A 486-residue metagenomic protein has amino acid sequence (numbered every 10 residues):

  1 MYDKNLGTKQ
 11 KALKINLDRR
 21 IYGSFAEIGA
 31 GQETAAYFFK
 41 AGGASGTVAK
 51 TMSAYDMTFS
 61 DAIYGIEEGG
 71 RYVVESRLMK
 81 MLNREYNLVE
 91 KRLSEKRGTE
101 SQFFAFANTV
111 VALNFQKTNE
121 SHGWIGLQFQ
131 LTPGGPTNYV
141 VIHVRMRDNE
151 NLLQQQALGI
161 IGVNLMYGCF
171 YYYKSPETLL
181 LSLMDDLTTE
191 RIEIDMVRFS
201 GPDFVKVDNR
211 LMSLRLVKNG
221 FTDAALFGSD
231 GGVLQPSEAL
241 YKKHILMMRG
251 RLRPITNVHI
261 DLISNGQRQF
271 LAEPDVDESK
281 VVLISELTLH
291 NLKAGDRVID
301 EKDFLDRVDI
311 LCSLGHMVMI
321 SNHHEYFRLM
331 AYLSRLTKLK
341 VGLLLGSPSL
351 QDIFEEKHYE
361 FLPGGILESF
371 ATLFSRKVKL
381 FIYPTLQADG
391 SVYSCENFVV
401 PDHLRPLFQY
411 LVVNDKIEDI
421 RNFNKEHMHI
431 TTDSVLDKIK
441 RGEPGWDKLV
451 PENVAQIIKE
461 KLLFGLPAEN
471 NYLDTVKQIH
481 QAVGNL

Functional and structural regions predicted by a protein language model:
M1-L486: Nucleotidyltransferase catalytic core that binds NTPs
